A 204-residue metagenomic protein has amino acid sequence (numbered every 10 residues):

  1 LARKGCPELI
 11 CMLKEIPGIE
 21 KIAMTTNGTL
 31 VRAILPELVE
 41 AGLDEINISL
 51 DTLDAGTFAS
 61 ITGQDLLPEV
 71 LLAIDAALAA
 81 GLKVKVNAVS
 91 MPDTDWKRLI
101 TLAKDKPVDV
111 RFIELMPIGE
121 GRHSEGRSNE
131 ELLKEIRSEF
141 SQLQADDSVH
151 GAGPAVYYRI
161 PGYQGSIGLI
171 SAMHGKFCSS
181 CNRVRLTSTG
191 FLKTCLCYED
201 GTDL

Functional and structural regions predicted by a protein language model:
A2-R111: Radical SAM/AdoMet-radical enzyme domain recognition
T101-D105, L115-L204: Auxiliary Fe-S-binding modules of radical SAM enzymes
